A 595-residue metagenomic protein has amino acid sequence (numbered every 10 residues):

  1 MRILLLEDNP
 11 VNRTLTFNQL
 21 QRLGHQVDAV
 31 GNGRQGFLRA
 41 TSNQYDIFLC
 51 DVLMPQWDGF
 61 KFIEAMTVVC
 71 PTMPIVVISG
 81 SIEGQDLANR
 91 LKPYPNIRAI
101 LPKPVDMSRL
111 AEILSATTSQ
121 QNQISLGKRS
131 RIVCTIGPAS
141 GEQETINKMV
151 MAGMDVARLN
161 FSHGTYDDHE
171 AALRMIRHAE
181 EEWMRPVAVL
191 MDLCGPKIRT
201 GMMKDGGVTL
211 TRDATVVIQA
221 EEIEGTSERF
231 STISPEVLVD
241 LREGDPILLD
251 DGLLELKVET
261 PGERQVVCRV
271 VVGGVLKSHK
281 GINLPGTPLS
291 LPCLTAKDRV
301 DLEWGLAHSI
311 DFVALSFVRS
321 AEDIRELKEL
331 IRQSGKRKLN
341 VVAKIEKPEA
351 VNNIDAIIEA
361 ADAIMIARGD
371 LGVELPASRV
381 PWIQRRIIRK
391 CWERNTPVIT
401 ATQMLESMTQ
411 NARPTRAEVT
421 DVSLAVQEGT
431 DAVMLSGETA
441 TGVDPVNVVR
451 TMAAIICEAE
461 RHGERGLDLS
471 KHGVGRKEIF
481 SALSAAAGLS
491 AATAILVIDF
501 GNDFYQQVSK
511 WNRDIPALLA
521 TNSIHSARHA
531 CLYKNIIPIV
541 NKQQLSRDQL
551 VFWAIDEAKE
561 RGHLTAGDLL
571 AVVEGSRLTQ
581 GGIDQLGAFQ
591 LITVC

Functional and structural regions predicted by a protein language model:
E7: Conserved acidic carboxylate
P10-D28, Y94-P95: Two-component/phosphorelay signaling modules centered on CheY-like receiver
N43-L49: Active-site beta3 strand of CheY-like receiver
M54: Receiver (REC) domain active-site loop signature in two-component systems and cognate sites in sensor histidine kinases
I78-G80: Hydrophobic/aromatic residues positioned on beta-strands within the core alpha/beta folds
P102-L114: C-terminal output helix
N122-C595: Non-catalytic helical/linker scaffolds that mediate oligomerization, partner binding, and domain coupling around large
